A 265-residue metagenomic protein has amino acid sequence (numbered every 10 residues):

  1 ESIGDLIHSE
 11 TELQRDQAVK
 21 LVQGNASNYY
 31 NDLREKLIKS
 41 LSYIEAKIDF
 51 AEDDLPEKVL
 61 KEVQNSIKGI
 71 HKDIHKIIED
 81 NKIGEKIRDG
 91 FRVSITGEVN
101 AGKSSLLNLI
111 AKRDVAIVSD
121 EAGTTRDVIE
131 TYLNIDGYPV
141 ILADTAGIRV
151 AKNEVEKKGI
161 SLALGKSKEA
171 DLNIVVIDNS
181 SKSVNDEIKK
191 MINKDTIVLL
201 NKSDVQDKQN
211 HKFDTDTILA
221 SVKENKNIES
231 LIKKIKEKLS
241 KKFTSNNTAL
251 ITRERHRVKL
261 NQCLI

Functional and structural regions predicted by a protein language model:
E1, D5-D136, A151, E169 (+1 more regions): C-terminal-of-GTPase-core extension/linker across diverse P-loop GTPases
N134-I135, L142-A143, S161-S167: Conserved N-terminal Rossmann-fold NAD(P) cofactor-binding segment
Y138-I141, A146-A151, V155-K158: Noncatalytic alpha-helical scaffolds and linker/capping helices
L142, V176, L199: Generic enzyme active-site microenvironment
E156-N179: Inter-motif core of Ras-like GTPase G domains
